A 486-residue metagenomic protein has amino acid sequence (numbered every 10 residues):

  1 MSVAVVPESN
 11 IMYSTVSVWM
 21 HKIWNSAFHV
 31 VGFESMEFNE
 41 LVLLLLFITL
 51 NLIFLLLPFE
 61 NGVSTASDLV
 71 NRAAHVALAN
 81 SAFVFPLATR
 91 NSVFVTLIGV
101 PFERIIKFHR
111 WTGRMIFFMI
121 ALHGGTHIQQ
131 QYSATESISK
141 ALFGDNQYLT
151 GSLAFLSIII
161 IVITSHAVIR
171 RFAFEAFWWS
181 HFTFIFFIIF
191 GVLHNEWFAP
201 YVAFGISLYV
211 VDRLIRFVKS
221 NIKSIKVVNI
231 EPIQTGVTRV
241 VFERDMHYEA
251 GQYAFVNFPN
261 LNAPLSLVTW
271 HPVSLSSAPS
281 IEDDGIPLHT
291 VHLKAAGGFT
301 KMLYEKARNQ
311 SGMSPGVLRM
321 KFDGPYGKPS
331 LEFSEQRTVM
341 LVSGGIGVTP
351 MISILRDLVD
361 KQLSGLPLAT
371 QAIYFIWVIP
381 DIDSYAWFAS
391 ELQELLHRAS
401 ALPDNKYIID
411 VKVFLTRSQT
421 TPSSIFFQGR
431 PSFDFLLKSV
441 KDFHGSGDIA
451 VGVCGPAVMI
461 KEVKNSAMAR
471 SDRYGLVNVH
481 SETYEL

Functional and structural regions predicted by a protein language model:
S2-A27, V228-D245, Y253: Non-transmembrane, juxtamembrane loop and terminal tail segments of multi-pass eukaryotic membrane proteins
M12-R216: Membrane-embedded alpha-helical bundles of multi-pass integral membrane proteins
R170, E175, W179, T183-F187 (+3 more regions): Membrane-proximal cytosolic interface modules of multi-pass membrane proteins
P200, G285, V291, A296-P315 (+3 more regions): Reductase modules of NAD(P)H-dependent flavoproteins
V228-V317, I379-P380, T416: Ferredoxin-reductase
L275, V348-L366, S390: Histidine-anchored nucleotide/phosphate-binding helix
R337-G344: Beta1/beta-strand and adjacent pyrophosphate-binding region of the FAD-binding site in flavoprotein oxidoreductases
